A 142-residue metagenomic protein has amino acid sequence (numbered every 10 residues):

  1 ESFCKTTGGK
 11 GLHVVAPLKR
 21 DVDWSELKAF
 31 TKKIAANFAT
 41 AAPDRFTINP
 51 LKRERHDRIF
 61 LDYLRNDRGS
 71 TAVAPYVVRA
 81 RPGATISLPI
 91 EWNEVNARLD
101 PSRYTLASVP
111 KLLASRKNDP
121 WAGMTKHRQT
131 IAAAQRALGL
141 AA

Functional and structural regions predicted by a protein language model:
S2-G8, N49-R53: Short beta-strand
T6-A16: Short, conserved phosphate-binding/catalytic loop or strand-edge motifs used in phosphoryl-/nucleotidyl-transfer
G11, D21-D23, R68: Generic "edge-of-domain/loop-turn" microfeature
V15-L27: Catalytic palm subdomain of template-directed nucleic-acid polymerases, centered on the conserved carboxylate motif
S25-A142: C-terminal accessory nucleic-acid interaction domains of nucleic acid-metabolism proteins
